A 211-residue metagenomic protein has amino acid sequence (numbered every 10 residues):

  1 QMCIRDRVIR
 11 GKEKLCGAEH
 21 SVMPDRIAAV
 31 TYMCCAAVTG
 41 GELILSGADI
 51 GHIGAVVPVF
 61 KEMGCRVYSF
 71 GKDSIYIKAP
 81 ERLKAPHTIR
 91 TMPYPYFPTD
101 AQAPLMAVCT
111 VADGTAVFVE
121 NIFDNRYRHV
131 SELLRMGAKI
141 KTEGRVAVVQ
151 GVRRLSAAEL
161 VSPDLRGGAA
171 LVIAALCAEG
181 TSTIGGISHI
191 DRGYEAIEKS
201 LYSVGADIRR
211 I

Functional and structural regions predicted by a protein language model:
Q1, R5-I211: Short, structured segments at the rim of ligand-binding sites
